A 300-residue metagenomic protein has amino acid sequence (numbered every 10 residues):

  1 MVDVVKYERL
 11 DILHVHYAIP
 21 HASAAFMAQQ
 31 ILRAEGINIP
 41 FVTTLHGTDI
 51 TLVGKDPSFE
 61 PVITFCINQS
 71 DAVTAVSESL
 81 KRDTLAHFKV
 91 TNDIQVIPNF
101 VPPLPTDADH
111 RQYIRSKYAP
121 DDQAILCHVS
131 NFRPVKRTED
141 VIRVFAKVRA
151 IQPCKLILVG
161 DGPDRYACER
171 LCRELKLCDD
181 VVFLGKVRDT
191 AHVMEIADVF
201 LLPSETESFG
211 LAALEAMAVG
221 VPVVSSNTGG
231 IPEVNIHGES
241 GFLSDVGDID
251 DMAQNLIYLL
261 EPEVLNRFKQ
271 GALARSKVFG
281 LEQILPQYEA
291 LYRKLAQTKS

Functional and structural regions predicted by a protein language model:
S79, F100: Carbohydrate-associated surface elements
T106-P120: A short helix/loop element that forms part of the nucleotide-sugar donor recognition site in Leloir-type
P120-F145: Conserved donor-binding/catalytic core segment of Leloir-type glycosyltransferases
E169-G185: Nucleotide-activated donor-binding/catalytic signature segment of Leloir-type glycosyltransferases, i.e., the conserved
K186, E205: Aromatic "clamp/platform" in nucleotide-sugar-dependent glycosyltransferases that forms part of the donor/acceptor
P222-S225, N235: Short hydrophobic beta-strand element within catalytic cores of glycosyltransferases and related nucleotide-activated
H237-G238, F242-I249, Y258-E263: Conserved acidic donor-binding segment of nucleotide-sugar-dependent glycosyltransferases
D251, V264-V278, Q287-A290: A short, well-ordered alpha-helix in the C-terminal region of glycosyltransferases
